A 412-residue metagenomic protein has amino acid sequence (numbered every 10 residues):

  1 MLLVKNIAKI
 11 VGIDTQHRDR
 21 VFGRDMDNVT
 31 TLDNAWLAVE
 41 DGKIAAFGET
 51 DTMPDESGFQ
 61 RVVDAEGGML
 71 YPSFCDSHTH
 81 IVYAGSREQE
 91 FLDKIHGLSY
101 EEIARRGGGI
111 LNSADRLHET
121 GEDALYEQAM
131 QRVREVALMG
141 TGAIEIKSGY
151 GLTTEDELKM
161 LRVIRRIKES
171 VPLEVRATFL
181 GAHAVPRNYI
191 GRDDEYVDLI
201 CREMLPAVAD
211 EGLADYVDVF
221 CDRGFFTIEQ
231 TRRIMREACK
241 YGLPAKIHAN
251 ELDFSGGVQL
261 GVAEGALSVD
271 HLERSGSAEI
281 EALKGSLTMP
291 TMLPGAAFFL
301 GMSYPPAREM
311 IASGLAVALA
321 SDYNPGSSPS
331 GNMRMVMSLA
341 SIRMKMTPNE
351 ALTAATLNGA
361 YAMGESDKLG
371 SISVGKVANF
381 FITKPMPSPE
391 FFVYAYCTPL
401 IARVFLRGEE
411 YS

Functional and structural regions predicted by a protein language model:
M1-P54: N-terminal metal-binding scaffold of metallo-dependent hydrolase/deaminase domains
L3, Q60-D64, V404: Conserved beta-strand scaffold positions in the cores of enzyme catalytic domains, especially in NTP/NDP-utilizing
V4, D14, D33-N34, E40 (+7 more regions): A structural signal for the main folded, soluble domain(s) of proteins
I7, L37, G42, G67 (+14 more regions): Divalent metal-coordination and catalytic microenvironments
Q60-R61, A65-Q128: Metal-associated gating/positioning segment near the N- to mid-region
L111-A129, R134-E135, G142-S255: Metal-coordinating catalytic core of metallo-dependent amide/deamination hydrolases
P244, F254-S371, T383-P385, P389 (+2 more regions): Active-site-adjacent C-terminal substructures of enzyme catalytic domains
P399-S412: Short peripheral tails and domain-boundary helices/loops at the edges of structured domains
